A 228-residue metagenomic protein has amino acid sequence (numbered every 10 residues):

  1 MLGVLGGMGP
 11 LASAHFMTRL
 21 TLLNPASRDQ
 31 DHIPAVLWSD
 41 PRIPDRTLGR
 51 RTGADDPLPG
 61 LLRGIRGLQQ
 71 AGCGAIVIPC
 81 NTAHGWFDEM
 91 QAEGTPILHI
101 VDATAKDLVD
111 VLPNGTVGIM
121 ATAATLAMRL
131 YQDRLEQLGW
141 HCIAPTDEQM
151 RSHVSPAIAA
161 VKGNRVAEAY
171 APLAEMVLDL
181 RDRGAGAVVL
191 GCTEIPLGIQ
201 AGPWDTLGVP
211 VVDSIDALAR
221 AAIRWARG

Functional and structural regions predicted by a protein language model:
M1-G228: Non-catalytic structural scaffold of enzyme domains
